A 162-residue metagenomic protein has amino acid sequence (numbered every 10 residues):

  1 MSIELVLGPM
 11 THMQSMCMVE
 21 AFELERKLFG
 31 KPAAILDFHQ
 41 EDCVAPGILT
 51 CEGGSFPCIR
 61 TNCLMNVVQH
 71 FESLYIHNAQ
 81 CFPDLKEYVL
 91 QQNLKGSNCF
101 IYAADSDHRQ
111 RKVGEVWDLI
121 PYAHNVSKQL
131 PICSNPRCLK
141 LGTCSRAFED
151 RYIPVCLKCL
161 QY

Functional and structural regions predicted by a protein language model:
M1-V68, D107-D118, A147-Q161: Conserved P-loop
L5, S73-Y75, F100: Structural motif
G30, Q69-E72, K95-S97, A123: Short glycine/proline-enriched coil/turn segments at helix->beta-strand junctions
V67-F82: Conserved P-loop NTPase "ATPase switch" module shared by AAA+ and STAND
A79-Y162: Replace "adjacent to P-loop NTPase cores in ATP/GTP-dependent enzymes" with "adjacent to NTP-binding cores
